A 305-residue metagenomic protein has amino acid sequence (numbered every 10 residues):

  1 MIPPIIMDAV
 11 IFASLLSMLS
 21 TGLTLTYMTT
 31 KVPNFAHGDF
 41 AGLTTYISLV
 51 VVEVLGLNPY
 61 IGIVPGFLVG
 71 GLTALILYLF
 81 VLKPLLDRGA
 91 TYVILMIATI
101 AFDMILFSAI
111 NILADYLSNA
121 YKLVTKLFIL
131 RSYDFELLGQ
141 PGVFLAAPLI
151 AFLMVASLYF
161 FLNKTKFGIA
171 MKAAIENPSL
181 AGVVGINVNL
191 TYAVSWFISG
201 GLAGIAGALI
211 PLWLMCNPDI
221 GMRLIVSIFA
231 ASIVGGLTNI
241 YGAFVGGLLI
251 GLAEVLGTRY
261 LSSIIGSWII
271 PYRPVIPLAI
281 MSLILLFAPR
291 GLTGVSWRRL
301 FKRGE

Functional and structural regions predicted by a protein language model:
M1-D8, F161-K166, S195-G235, V255-Y272: Inter-helical junctions in multi-pass inner-membrane proteins, predominant in energy-converting antiporter-like
M1-L19, I47, P59-I61, R88-V93 (+6 more regions): Membrane-interfacial amphipathic/re-entrant helices at transmembrane-helix boundaries
I2-V54, F80-A90, I94, S232-I240: Single transmembrane alpha-helix segments in multi-pass membrane proteins
L25-T45, P59, G89-V93, F167-A170 (+4 more regions): Short, non-helical or kinked segments that cap or interrupt transmembrane helices
T29-P33, L72-A120, F161-K164, M222-R223 (+1 more regions): Short loop segments and helix-boundary regions at transmembrane helix junctions of multi-pass inner-membrane proteins
F102-E136, G257-I270, G291-W297: Extracellular/periplasmic helix-loop junction at the C-terminal end of a transmembrane helix in multi-pass membrane
E136-N217, G221, I240-G246: Helix-loop-helix "hairpin" substructures at the membrane interface of multi-pass membrane proteins
E176-V183, N187-L190, L261-E305: Cytosolic-side transmembrane-helix boundaries in multi-pass membrane proteins
